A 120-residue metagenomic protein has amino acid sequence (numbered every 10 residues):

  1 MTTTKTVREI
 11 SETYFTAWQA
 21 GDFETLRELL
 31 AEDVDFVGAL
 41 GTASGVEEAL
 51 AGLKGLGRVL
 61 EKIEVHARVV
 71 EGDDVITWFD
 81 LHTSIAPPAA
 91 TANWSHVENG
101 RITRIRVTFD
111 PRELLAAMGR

Functional and structural regions predicted by a protein language model:
M1-E28, E32, G119-R120: Short, low-complexity N-terminal intrinsically disordered segments enriched in polar/charged residues
T3, A51-R120: A beta-strand edge to alpha-helix "cap/lid" segment located at domain peripheries
T6-I10, E48, D74: Charged catalytic carboxylate motif
T13-T16, A39, A92, R104: Short, flexible active-site loop motifs that bind/organize anionic cofactors or intermediates
Y14-F15, F36, F79, F109: Aromatic side chains
A17-G21, V37, V97: Residue-level signal for short amphipathic helical patches enriched in basic/charged and nearby hydrophobic residues
F23-T25, A31-E71: A solvent-exposed, acidic/Ser-Thr-rich amphipathic alpha-helical stretch
